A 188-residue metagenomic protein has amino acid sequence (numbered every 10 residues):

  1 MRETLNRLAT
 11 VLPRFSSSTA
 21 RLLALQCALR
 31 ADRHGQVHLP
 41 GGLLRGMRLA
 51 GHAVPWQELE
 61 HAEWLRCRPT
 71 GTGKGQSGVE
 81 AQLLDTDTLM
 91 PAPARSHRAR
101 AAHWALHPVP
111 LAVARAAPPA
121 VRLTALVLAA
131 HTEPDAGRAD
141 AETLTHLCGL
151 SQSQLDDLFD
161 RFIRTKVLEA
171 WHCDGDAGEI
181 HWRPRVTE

Functional and structural regions predicted by a protein language model:
M1-Q26, A99-A130: Short alpha-helical segments that sit at the start of domains
M1-R2, V37, P91, R95 (+3 more regions): A generic structural signal for ordered alpha-helices
T4, T10, T19, T70-T72 (+6 more regions): Residue-identity detector for threonine
S16-S18, S77, S96, S151-S153: Generic serine detector
R30-K74, E133-P184: Winged helix-turn-helix DNA-binding recognition segment
T72, P93-A94, P118, L155: Alpha-helix capping and helix-coil boundary motifs
E80-A116, R183-E188: Short, amphipathic alpha-helical interaction segments positioned at domain boundaries
